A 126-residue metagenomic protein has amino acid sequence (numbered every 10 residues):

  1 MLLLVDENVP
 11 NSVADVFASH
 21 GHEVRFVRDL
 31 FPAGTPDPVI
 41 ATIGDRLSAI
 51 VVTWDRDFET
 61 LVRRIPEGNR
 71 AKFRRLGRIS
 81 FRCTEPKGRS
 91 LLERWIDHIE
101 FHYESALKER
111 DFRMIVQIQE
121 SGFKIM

Functional and structural regions predicted by a protein language model:
M1-E7, N11, S19, P32 (+3 more regions): Acidic, PIN/NYN-like endoribonuclease modules and their adjacent C-terminal/linker elements
V16-V24: Short helix-loop-beta junction
E23-T35: Conserved BB-loop
R28, D55, R82: Short beta->alpha connector loops at strand-helix junctions that form conserved, small/polar/Pro-enriched
G44, S48-R64: Acidic, metal-binding active-site segment of PIN/NYN-like and related structure-specific nucleases
L47-V52, I99-L107: A polyampholytic, Gly/Pro-enriched intrinsically disordered region
